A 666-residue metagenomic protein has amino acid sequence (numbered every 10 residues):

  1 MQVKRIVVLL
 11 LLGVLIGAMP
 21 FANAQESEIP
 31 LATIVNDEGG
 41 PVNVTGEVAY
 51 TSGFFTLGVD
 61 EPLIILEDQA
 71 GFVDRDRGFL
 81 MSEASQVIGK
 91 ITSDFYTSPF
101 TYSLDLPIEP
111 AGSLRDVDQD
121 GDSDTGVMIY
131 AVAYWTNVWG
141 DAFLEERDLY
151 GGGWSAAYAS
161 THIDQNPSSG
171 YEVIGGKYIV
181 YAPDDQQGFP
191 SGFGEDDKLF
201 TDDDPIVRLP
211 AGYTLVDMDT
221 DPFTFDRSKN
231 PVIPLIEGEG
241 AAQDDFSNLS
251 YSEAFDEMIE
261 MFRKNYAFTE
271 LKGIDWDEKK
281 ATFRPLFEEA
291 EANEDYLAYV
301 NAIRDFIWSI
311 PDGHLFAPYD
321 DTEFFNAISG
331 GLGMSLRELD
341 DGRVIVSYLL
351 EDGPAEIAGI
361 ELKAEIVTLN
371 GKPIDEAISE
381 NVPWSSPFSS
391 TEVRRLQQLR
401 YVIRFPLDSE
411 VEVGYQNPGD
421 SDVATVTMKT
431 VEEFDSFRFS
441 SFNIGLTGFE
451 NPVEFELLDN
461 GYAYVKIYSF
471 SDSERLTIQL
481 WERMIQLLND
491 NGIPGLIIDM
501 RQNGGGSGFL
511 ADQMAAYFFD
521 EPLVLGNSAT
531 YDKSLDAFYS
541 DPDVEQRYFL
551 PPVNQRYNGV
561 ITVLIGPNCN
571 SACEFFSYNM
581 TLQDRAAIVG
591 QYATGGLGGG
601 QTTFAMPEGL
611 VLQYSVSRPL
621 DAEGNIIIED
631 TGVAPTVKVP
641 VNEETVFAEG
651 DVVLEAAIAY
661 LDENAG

Functional and structural regions predicted by a protein language model:
M1-V7: Bacterial N-terminal signal peptides that target proteins for export
L9-A18: Bacterial N-terminal signal peptides
A18-E26: Sec-dependent signal peptide cleavage junction
Q25-G495, Q502-G504, G508-Q513, D520-G526 (+3 more regions): Flexible, low-complexity junctional segments that flank or bridge functional domains
L315, N570, Q583-L597: Short, well-structured beta-strand/strand-turn elements
E323, A327, G505-L564, G598-M606 (+3 more regions): Gly/Ser/Thr-rich loop/hinge elements
L349-L350, L369-N370, K466-F470, D499-N503 (+4 more regions): Active-site-proximal beta-strand/loop segments in catalytic clefts of secreted hydrolases
V633-G666: Low-complexity, Gly/Ser/Thr/Pro-rich intrinsically disordered linker/tail segments
